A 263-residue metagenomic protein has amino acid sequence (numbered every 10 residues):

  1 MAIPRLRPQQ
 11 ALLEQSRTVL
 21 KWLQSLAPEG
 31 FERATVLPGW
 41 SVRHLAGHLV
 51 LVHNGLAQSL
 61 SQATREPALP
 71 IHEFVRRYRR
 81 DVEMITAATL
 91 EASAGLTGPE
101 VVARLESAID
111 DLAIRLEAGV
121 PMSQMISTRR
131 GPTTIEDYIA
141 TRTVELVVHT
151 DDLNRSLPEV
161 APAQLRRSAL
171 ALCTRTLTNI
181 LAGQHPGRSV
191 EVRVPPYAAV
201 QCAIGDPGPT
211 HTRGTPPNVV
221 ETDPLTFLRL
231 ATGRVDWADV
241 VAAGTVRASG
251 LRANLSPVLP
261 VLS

Functional and structural regions predicted by a protein language model:
M1-G55: Basic, Lys/Arg-rich alpha-helical nucleic-acid-recognition elements, primarily the DNA-binding modules of transcription
M1-R7, G55-D110, E159-V160: Short, helix-capping/interhelical loops that line the mouth of catalytic, cofactor-, or ligand-binding pockets
Q15-W22, V52, A108-D111, R115-A118 (+2 more regions): Amphipathic, well-ordered alpha-helical segments in soluble domains
R33-H72, M125-R175: Short, contiguous alpha-helical
Q62, T212-S263: C-terminal interaction segments
A87-T143: Internal, conserved structured core segments that host functional sites
Q164, S168-P196, V200: A glycine-rich beta-turn/hairpin centered on an aromatic-Pro dipeptide
H185-L225: Glycine/small-residue-rich hydrophobic helix-like segments
